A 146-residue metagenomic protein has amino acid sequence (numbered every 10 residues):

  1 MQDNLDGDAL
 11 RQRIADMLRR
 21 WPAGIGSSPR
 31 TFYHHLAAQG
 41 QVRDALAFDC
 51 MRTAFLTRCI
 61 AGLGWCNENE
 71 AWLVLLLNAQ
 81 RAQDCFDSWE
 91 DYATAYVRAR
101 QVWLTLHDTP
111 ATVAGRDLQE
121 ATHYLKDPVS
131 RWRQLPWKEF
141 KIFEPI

Functional and structural regions predicted by a protein language model:
M1-E68, W72-I146: Polar/charged low-complexity regulatory segments
